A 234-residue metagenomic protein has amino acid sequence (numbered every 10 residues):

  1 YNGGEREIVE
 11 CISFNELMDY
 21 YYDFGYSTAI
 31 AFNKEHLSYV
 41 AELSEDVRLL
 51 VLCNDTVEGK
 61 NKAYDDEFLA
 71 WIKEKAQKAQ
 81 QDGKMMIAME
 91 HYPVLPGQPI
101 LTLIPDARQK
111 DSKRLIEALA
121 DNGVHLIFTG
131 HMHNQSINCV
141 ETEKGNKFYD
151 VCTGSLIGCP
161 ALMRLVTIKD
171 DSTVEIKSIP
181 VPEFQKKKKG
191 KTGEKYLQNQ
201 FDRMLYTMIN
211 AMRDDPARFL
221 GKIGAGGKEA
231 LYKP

Functional and structural regions predicted by a protein language model:
Y1-A70, Q77, K144: Extended active-site neighborhood of metal-dependent phosphoesterases/phosphodiesterases
Y1-E5, I100-T102, V140, L162-R164 (+1 more regions): Short aromatic-enriched loop/helix-cap "lid" or pocket-rim segments at secondary-structure transitions that line
Y20, A118, F219-K222: Charge-rich, solvent-exposed alpha-helical interaction surfaces
H36-E42, C139, M163-L165: Short, surface-exposed beta-strand/loop micro-motifs that present aromatic residues
E42-L43, R48-V51, G59-Y149: His/acidic metal-ligating clusters that form di-metal
D55, Y92, G154: Residue-level signal for short, function-critical loop segments
I116, F148-K188: C-terminal, active-site-flanking charged/polar segments
K169-P234: A short C-terminal boundary segment appended to hydrolase-like catalytic domains
